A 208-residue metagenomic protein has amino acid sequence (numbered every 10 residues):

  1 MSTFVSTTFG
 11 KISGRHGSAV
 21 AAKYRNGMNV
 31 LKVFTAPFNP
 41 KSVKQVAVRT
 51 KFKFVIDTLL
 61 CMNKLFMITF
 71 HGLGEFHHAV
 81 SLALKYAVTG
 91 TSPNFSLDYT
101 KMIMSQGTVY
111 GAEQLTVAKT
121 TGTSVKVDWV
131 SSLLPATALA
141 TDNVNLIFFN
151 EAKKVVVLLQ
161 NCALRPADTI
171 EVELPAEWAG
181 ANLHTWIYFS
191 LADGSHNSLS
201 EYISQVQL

Functional and structural regions predicted by a protein language model:
M1-G111: Long, polar/Ser/Thr-enriched low-complexity segments that form simple helices or flexible linkers at protein ends
G74-L208: Charged linear interaction tracts used for macromolecular binding and regulation
